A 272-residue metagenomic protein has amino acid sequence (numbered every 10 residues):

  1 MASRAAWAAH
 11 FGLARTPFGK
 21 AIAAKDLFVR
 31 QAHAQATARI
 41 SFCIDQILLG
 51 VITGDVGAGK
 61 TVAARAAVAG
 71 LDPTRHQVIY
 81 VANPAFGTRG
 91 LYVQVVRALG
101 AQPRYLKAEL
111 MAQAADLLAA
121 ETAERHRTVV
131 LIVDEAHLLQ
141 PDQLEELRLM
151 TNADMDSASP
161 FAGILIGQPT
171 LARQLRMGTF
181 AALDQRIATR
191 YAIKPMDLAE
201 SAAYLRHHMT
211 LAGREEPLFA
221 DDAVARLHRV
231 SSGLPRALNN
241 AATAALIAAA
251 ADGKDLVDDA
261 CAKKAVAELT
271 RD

Functional and structural regions predicted by a protein language model:
M1-Q46: A short, basic N-terminal segment
A8, G87-G90, Q102-E146, M155-S159 (+4 more regions): Mid-core helix/loop region of P-loop NTP-binding domains shared across ATPases and GTPases
L13-K20, R75-V78, F86-Y105: Conserved NTP-binding/hydrolysis module of P-loop NTPases
Q46-A66: Walker A/P-loop nucleotide-binding motif
V68-L71, L171-R186: Short regulatory helix/loop adjacent to the ATP-binding pocket of P-loop NTPases
V81-A85, L175-G178, A188-S201: Conserved AAA+ ATPase "SRH/arginine-finger" region at the nucleotide-binding site
R97-L99, P169-T170, G178, M196-E215: Conserved AAA+ ATPase "sensor/coupling" helix adjacent to the nucleotide-binding pocket
A203, T210-D272: C-terminal alpha-helical "lid" subdomain
